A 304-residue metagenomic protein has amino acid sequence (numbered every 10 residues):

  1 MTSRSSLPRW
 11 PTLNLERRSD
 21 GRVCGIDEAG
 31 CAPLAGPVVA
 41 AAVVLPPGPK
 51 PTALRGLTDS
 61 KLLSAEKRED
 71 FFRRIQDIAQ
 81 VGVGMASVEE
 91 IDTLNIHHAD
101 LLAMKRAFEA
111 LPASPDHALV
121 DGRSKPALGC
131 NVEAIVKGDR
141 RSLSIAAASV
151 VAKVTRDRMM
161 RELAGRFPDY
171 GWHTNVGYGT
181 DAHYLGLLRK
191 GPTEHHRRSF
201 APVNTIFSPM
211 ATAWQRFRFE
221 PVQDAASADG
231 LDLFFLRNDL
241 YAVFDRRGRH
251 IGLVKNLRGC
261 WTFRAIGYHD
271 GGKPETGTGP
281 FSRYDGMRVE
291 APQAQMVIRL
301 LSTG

Functional and structural regions predicted by a protein language model:
M1-R218: RNase H-like, Mg2+-dependent phosphodiesterase core, and more generally RNA phosphate-backbone-engaging helix-loop
D27, L240-A242, W261-T262: Hydrophobic residues embedded in beta-strands of well-ordered beta-sheets
V44, M85, D245, N256 (+1 more regions): Residue-level recognition of conserved beta-strand positions in structured domain cores
G48, R247, G267-G271: Solvent-exposed strand-loop boundary residues in beta-sheet-rich modules
T212-R246, G272-P280, Y284: Negatively charged, low-complexity tracts enriched in Asp/Glu with abundant Ser/Thr
G252-S282: Intrinsically disordered, low-complexity regulatory segments enriched in Ser/Thr/Pro and charged residues
E275-G304: Ampiphathic alpha-helical segments that act as solvent-exposed interaction surfaces
